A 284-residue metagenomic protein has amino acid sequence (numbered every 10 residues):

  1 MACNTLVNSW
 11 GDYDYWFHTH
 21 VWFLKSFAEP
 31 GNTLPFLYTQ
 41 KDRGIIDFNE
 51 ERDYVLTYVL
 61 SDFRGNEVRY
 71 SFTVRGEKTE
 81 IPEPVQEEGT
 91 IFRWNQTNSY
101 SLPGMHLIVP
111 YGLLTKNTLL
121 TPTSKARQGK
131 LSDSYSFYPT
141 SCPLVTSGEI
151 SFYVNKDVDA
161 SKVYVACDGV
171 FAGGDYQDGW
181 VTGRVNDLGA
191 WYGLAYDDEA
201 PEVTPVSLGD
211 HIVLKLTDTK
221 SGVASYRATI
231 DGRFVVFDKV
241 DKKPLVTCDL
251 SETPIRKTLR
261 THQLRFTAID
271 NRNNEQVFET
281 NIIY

Functional and structural regions predicted by a protein language model:
M1-E77, G173, G183, T219-Y284: Long, low-complexity serine/threonine/glycine- and acidic-rich segments characteristic of extracellular
Q86-N95, L120-A166: Proteolytic processing hotspots in large secreted/extracellular or virion-associated proteins and select intracellular
W94-L120: Predominantly extracellular/luminal regions of secreted and cell-surface proteins, especially disulfide-bonded
G112-K116, K156-A160, N186-G189, D218-V223: Short proline/glycine-enriched turn/loop motifs at strand-loop junctions of beta-rich domains
P139-L194, F234: Proteolytic-maturation and junctional protease-sensitive modules
C142-L144, T204-L208: Short, solvent-exposed loop/linker segments at the N-terminal edge of repeated beta-sheet extracellular domains
E149-Y153, H211-T219: Short edge beta-strand/loop segments characteristic of extracellular beta-sandwich folds
D198-E202, V223: Proline-centered linker/hinge motifs at extracellular inter-domain junctions
